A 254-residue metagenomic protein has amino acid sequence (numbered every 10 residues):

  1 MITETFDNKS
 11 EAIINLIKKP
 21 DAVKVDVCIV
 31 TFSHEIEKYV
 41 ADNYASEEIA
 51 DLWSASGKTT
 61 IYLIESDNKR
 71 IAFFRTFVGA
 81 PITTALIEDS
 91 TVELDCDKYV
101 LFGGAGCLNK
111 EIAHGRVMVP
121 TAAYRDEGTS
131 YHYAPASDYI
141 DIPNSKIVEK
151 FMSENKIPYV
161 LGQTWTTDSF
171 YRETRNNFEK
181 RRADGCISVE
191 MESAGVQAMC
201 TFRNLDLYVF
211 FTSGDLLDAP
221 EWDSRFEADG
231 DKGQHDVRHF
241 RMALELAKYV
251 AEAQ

Functional and structural regions predicted by a protein language model:
M1-I147, F202: Metabolite-binding pocket within alpha/beta catalytic cores that recognizes anionic/polar moieties
I49-W53, I157-G162, A251-Q254: Flexible, glycine/charged-enriched surface loops at secondary-structure junctions
D97, I187, D206: Short acidic/polar active-site loop segments enriched in Thr and Asp
D126-T129, R172-T174, L216-W222: Short acidic/His/Gly/Ser-rich catalytic and metal-binding motifs that mark active-site loops of diverse hydrolases
D138-G185: Active-site rim beta-loop-alpha module in soluble metabolic enzymes
A194-D231: Zn-dependent metallopeptidase/amidohydrolase metal-coordination segment
A219-Q254: His/Asp/Glu-rich mid-to-C-terminal helical/loop segments that flank catalytic regions of hydrolases
